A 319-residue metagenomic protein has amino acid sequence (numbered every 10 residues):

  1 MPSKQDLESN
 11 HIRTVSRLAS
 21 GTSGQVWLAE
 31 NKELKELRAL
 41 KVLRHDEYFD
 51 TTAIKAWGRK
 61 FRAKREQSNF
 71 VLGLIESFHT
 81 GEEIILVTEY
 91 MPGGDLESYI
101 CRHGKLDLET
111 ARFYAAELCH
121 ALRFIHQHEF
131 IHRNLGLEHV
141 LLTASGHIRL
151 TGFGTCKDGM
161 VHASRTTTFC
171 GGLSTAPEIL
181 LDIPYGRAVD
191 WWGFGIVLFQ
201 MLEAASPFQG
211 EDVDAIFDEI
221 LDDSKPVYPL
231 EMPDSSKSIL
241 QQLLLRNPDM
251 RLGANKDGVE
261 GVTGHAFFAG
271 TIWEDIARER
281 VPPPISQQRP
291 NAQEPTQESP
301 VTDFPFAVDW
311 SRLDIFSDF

Functional and structural regions predicted by a protein language model:
Q25: Conserved N-lobe ATP-binding subsite of Hanks-type protein kinase domains, especially the beta3 VAIK lysine
L43-Q67: Conserved N-lobe beta3->alphaC-helix segment of eukaryotic protein kinase catalytic domains
S77: Activation-segment/catalytic-loop signature of the eukaryotic protein kinase fold
G81-D95, Y99: Conserved short submotifs of the Hanks-type protein kinase catalytic core that shape the nucleotide-binding pocket
Y114-A115: Activation segment signature within eukaryotic-like protein kinase domains
H126-L142: Catalytic-loop of the protein kinase fold
